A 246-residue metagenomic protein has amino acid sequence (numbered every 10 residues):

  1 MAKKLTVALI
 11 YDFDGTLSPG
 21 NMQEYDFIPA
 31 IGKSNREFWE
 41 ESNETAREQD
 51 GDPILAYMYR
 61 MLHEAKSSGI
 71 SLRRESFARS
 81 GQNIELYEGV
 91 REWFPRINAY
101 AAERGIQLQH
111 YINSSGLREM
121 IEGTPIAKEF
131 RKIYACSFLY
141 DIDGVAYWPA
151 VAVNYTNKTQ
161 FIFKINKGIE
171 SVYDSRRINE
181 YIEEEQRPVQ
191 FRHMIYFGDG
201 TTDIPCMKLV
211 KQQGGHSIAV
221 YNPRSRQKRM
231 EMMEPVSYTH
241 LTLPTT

Functional and structural regions predicted by a protein language model:
A2-I142, P235-V236: Alpha-helical substrate-recognition element adjacent to the catalytic core
Y25, Y140, I182-E183, R192-I195 (+1 more regions): Acidic, low-complexity intrinsically disordered regions
A99-L108, R187-R192, Q212-H216: Short, surface-exposed connector motifs at secondary-structure boundaries
S114-S115, H193-V236: Acidic, Mg2+-coordinating phosphoryl-transfer loop and its flanking beta/alpha structural elements, shared across
D141-W148, Q227-M232: Short, charged, surface-exposed secondary-structure boundary motifs
G144-D174: Low-complexity, serine/threonine/proline-enriched polar segments
I162-T201: Conserved Lys-Pro-Asp/Glu-containing loop-to-beta segment of HAD-superfamily phosphomonoesterases, centered on
T239-T245: Conserved small/polar residues in nucleotide/adenosyl-binding loops
